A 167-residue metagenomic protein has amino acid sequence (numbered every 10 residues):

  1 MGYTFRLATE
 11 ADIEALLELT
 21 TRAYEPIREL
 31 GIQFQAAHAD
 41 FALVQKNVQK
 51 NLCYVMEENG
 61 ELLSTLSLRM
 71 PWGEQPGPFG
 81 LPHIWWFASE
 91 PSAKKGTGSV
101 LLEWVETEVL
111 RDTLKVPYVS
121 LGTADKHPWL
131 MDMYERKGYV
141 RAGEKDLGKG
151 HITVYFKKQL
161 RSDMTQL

Functional and structural regions predicted by a protein language model:
G2, Q159-L167: Generic C-terminal helix-cap and adjacent flexible tail
T4-E18: A short beta-loop-alpha structural element at the N-terminal edge of CoA-dependent acyl/N-acetyltransferase catalytic
E10, T21-P91, L102-W104, E108-D112 (+1 more regions): Acetyl-CoA-dependent GNAT
W85-T97, T123-A124: A short, internal acetyl-CoA/4′-phosphopantetheine-binding micro-motif in the GNAT/acyltransferase core
S99, D125-G143, H151: Conserved active-site alpha-helix within GNAT-family acetyltransferase domains
V109-T123: Conserved GNAT acetyl-CoA-binding A-motif
